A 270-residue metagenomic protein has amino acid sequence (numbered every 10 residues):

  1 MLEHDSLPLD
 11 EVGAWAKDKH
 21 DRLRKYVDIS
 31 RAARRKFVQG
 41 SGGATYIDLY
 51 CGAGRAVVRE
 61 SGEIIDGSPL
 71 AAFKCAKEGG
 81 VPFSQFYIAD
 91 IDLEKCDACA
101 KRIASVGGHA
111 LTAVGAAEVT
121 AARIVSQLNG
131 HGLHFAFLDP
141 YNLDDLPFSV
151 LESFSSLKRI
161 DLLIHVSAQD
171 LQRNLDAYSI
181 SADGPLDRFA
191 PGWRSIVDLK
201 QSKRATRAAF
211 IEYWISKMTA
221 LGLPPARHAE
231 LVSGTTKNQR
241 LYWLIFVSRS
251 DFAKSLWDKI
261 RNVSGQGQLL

Functional and structural regions predicted by a protein language model:
M1-D21: Basic, amphipathic N-terminal segments that precede the first structured/catalytic domain
R22-R123: SAM cofactor-binding core of SAM-dependent methyltransferases, primarily the Rossmann-like beta-alpha-beta module
T120-N129, E152: Short amphipathic alpha-helix with an adjacent loop that forms part of the alpha/beta core around
L143-S156: A short, conserved alpha-helix within the catalytic core of class I
K158-R173: Conserved beta-strand signature within the Rossmann-like core of class I S-adenosyl-L-methionine
N174-T236: A conserved mid-domain beta-alpha-beta active-site/ligand-binding segment of alpha/beta enzyme cores
L244-F252: Conserved beta strand-loop-helix elements of the APE1-like EEP
D251-L270: Flexible, glycine-/basic-rich loop-and-beta segments that form/coincide with the SAM-dependent methyltransferase
